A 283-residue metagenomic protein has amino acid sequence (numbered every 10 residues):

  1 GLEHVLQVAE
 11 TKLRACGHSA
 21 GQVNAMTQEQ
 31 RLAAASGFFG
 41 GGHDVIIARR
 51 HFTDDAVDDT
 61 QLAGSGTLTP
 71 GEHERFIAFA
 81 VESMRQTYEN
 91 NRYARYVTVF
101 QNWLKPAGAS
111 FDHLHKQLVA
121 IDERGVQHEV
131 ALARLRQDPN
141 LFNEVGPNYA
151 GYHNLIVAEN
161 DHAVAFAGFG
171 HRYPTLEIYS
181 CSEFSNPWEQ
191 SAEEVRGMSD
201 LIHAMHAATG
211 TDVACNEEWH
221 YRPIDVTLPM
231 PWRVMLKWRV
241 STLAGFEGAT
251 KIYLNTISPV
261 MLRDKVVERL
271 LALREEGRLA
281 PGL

Functional and structural regions predicted by a protein language model:
G1-L283: HIT superfamily nucleotide-processing domains
